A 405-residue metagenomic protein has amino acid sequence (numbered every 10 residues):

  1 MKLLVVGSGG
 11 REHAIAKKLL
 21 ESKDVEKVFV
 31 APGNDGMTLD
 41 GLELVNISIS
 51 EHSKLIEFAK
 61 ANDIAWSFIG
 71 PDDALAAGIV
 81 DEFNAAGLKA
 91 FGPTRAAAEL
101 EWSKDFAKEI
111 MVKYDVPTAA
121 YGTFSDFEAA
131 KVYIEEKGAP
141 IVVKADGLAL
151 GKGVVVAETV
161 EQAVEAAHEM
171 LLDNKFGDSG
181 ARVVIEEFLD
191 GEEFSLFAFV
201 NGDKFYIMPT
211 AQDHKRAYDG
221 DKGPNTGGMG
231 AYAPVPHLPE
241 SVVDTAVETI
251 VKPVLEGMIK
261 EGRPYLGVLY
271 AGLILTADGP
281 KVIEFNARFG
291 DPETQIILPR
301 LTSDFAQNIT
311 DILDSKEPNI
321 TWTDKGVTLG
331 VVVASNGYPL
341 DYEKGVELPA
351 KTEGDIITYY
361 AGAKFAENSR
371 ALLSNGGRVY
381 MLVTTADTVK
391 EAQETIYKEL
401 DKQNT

Functional and structural regions predicted by a protein language model:
M1-A96: ATP-binding N-terminal substructure of ATP-dependent carboxylate-amine bond-forming enzymes
V5, W102-R182, S241-K252: Active-site nucleotide/adenylate-binding loops and adjacent lid/helix of ATP-dependent enzymes
T38-G41, I56-E57, E99-D105, Y218-G220 (+1 more regions): Short, charged, surface-exposed secondary-structure boundary motifs
A76-T94, E99-T118, G122: Glycine/small-residue-rich loop that forms an oxyanion/phosphate-binding "nest" at active or ligand-binding sites
A157-P292: Internal nucleotide-binding/catalytic subdomain
V247-L269, N286-D355: Active-site "cap" helix and flanking loop/linker of ATP-utilizing ligase/carboxylase catalytic domains
F365-S369, S374-T405: Generic C-terminus detector
